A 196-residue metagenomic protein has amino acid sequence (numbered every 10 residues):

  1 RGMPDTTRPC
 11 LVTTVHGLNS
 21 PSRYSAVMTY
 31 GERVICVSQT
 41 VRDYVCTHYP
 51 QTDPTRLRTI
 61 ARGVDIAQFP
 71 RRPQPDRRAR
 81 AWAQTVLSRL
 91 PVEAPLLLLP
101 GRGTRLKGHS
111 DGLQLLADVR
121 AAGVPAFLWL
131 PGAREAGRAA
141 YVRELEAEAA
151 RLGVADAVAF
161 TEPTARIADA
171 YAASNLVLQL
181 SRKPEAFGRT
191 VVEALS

Functional and structural regions predicted by a protein language model:
D5-V15, N19-Q39, Q51: A conserved, positively charged/aromatic
T40, G63: Carbohydrate-associated surface elements
P70-L90, L145: A short helix/loop element that forms part of the nucleotide-sugar donor recognition site in Leloir-type
Q84-K107, L113-L116: Conserved donor-binding/catalytic core segment of Leloir-type glycosyltransferases
P100, P125-R143: Glycosyltransferase donor-sugar binding loop
G137-V142, V154-T164, A170: Active-site donor-binding acidic/aromatic loop of nucleotide-activated sugar and phosphosugar transferases involved
A168, A186, V191-S196: Short alpha-helical segment that forms part of, or immediately flanks, the ligand-binding pocket in carbohydrate-active
A172-A186: Acidic donor-binding loop of glycosyltransferase active sites
